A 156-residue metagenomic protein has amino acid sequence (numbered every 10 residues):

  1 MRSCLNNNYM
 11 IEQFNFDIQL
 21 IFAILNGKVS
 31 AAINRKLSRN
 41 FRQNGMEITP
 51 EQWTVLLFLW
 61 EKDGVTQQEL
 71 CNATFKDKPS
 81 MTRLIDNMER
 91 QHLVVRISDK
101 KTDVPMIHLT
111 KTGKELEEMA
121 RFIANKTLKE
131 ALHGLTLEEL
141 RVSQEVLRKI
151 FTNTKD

Functional and structural regions predicted by a protein language model:
M1-N15, L137-D156: C-terminal regulatory/oligomerization modules of transcriptional regulators
M1-N44: N-terminal leader segment of winged-helix/HTH proteins
Y9, D86-E145: Charged, amphipathic alpha-helical coiled-coil/dimerization segments
I18, E51-Q52, T112, E139: N-terminal positioning helix adjacent to the helix-turn-helix/winged-helix DNA-binding module
L20, I24, T54, K126-E130: Positions in alpha-helical segments
G27, I33-N34, T82-N87, I107 (+1 more regions): A structural preference for long, well-packed, hydrophobic secondary-structure segments
V29, I33-K36, N40, T74 (+3 more regions): Alpha-helical linker/hinge and terminal dimerization helices associated with HTH transcriptional regulators
A31, R35-S80: N-terminal helix-turn-helix DNA-binding core of bacterial DNA-binding proteins
